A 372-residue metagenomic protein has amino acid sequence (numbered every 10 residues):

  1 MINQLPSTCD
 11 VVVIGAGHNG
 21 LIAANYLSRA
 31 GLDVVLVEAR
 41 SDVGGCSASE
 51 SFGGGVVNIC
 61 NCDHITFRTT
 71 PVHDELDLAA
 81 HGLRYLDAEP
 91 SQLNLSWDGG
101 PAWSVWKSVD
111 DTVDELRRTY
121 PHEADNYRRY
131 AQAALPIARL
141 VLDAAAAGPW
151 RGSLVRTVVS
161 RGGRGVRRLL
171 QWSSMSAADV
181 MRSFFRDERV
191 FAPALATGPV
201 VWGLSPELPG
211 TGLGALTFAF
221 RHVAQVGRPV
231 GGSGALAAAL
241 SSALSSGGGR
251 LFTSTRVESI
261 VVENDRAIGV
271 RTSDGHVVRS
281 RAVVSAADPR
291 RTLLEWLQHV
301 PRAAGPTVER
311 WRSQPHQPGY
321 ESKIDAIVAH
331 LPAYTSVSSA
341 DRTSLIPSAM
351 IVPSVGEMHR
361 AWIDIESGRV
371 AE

Functional and structural regions predicted by a protein language model:
N3-L142: N-terminal glycine-rich phosphate/pyrophosphate-binding loop and immediately adjacent elements
C60-T66, G198-G203, E321: Glycine-rich phosphate/pyrophosphate-binding beta-alpha loops
L83-R84, L169-L170, S313-P318: Short Gly/Pro-enriched turn/cap motifs at secondary-structure boundaries
D87, T253-T255: Short loop/edge segments at beta-strand edges and connector loops that shape dinucleotide/nucleotide cofactor-binding
W97-G99, L204-P209, V261-I268: A short, glycine/Asx- and small/polar-enriched loop/turn that sits immediately N-terminal to a beta-strand
L135-G247, S254: Active-site/ligand-binding neighborhood in enzyme catalytic cores
E258-E372: Mid-domain catalytic core of redox enzymes that form a hydrophobic substrate pocket/lid adjacent to a catalytic redox
